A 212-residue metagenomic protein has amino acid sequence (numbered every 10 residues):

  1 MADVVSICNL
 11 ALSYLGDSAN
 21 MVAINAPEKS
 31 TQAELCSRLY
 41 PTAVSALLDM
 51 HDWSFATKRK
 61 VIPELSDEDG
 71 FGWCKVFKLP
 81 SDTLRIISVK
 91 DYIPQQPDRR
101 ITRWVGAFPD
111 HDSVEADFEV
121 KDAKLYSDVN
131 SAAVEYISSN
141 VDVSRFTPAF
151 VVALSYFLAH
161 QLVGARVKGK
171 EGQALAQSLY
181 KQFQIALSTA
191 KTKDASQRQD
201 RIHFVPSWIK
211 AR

Functional and structural regions predicted by a protein language model:
M1-R38, W208-R212: Short, extreme N-terminal leader segments that mark the start of a protein/domain
S6-I7, L12, G106-R212: Internal mixed-charge
L15-S18, M50, Q197: Hydrophobic alpha-helical elements and their junctions with loops/disorder across both membrane and soluble proteins
A23-K29, S54-V61, E171-A176: Short, glycine/acidic-rich hinge or "gate" loops at secondary-structure transitions that mediate conformational
T31-Q32, I62-E68, S178-I185: Amphipathic alpha-helical surface "interface" segments used for docking/oligomerization or membrane association within
E34-F118, F146-L162, R166: Divalent metal-cofactor coordination and adjacent catalytic microenvironments
